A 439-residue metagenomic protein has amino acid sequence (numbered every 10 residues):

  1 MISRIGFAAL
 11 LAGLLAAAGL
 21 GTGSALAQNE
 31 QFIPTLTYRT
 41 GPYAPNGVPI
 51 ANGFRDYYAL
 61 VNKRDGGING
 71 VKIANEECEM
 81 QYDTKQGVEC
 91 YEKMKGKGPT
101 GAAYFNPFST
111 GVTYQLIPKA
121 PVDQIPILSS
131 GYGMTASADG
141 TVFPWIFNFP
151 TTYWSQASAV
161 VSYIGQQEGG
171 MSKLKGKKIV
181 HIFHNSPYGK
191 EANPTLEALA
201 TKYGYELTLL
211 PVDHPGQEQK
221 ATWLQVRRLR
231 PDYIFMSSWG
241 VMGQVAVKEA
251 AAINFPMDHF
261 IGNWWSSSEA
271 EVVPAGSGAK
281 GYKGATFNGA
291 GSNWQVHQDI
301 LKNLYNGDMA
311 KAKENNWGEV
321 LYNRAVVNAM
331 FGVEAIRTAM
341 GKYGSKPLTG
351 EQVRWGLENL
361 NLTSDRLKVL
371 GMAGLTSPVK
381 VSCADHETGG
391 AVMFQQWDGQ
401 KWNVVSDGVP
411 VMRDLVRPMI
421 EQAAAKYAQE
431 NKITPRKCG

Functional and structural regions predicted by a protein language model:
L14-A25: C-terminal segment of classical bacterial N-terminal signal peptides
E30-F32, P45-N52, R64-G140, F149 (+3 more regions): Beta-alpha junction/loop-to-helix N-cap segments that form part of ligand/metal-binding clefts
E30-R55, E79-K85, F108-S109, I182-E191 (+1 more regions): Extracytoplasmic "Venus flytrap"
N52-N75, G169-M171, T201-G204: Signal peptide-proximal N-terminal region of secreted/periplasmic/extracellular or secretory-lumen proteins
Q86, T135-A136, P144-N254, N293-D299: Extracellular/periplasmic Venus flytrap/periplasmic-binding protein
M94-F108, P126-S130, K178-F183, R230-G240 (+3 more regions): Periplasmic-binding protein-like
V247-A329, G408, M412, A423 (+1 more regions): Extracellular/periplasmic periplasmic-binding protein-like sensory domains
K311-Y322, V333-D407, K437: Segments of small-molecule ligand-sensing domains
